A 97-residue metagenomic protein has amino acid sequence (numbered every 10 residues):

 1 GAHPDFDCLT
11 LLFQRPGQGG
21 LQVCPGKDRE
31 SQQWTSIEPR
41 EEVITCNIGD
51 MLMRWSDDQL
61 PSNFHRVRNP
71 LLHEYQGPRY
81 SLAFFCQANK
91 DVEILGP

Functional and structural regions predicted by a protein language model:
G1: Conserved, non-catalytic sequence blocks in retroelement Pol enzymes and Pol-derived host proteins
P4, Q14-P97: Catalytic core of Fe(II)/2-oxoglutarate
